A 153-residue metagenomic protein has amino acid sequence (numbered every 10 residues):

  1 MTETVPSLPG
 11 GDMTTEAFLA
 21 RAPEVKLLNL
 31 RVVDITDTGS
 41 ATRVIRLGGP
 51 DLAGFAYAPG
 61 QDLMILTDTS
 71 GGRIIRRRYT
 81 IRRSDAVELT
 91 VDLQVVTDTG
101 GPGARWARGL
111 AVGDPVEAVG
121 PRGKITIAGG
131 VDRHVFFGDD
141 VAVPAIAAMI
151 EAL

Functional and structural regions predicted by a protein language model:
M1-T15, E24: OB/S1-fold single-stranded nucleic-acid-binding modules and their adjacent gly/ser/pro-rich low-complexity linkers
V5-L8, A22, A58, G120: Intrinsic-disorder/low-complexity coil detector
A17-G109: Ferredoxin-reductase
P102-L153: FNR/FR-type flavoprotein reductase catalytic core
